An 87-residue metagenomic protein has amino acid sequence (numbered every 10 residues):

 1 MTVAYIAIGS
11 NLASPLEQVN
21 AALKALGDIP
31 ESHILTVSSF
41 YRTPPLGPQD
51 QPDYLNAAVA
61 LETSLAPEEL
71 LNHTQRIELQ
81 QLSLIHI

Functional and structural regions predicted by a protein language model:
T2-I29, S38-R42: N-terminal beta1-alpha1 ligand-phosphate binding loop
E17, L65-L71: Short, conserved charged micro-motifs
A22, L70-I77: Short amphipathic alpha-helices in soluble, non-transmembrane regions that often serve as interface/regulatory elements
D28-I34, Q80-L82: Short secondary-structure junctions
E31, S64-P67, R76-I77: Short, charged/polar surface micro-motifs in flexible loops or helix N-caps
S38-T63: Short, charge-patterned binding micro-sites
I85-I87: Conserved small/polar residues in nucleotide/adenosyl-binding loops
